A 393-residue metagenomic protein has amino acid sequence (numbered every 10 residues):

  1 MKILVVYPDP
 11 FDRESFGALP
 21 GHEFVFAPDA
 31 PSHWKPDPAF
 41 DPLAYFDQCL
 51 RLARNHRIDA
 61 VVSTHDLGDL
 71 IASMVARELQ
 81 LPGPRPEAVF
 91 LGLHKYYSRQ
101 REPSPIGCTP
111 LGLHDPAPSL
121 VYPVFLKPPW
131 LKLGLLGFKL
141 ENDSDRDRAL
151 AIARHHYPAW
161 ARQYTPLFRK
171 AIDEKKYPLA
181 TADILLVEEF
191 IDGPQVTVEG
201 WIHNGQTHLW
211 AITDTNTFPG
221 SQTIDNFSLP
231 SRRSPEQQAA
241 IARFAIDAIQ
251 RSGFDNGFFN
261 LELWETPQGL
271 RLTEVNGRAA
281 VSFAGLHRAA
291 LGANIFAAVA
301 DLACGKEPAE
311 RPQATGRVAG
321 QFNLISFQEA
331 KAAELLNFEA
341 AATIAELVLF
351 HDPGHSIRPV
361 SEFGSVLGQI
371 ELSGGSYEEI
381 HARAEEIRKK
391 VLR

Functional and structural regions predicted by a protein language model:
M1-P20: N-terminal basic/disordered segments at the start of proteins
Y7-D12, D29-A30, D66-L67: Short, polar loop motifs at secondary-structure junctions
P31-P118, S361, V366: Conserved N-proximal alpha/beta basic substrate-recognition cap immediately N-terminal to, or forming the N-lobe
A72-M74, F125-K127, G269-A279: A short beta-strand motif that forms the metal-chelation/ATP-contact edge of phosphoryl-transfer active sites
T109-P110, D143-D192, T223-I224, D247-R251: Conserved ATP-binding module of the ATP-grasp superfamily
P123-D145: Conserved anion/nucleotide-ligand pocket segment
E189-F254, F258, E265, N276-A303 (+2 more regions): ATP-dependent carboxylate/phosphate-activation module, predominantly the ATP-grasp catalytic core and closely related
A300-R393: Peripheral (often C-terminal) accessory segments that flank ATP-dependent C-N-forming ligase machineries
